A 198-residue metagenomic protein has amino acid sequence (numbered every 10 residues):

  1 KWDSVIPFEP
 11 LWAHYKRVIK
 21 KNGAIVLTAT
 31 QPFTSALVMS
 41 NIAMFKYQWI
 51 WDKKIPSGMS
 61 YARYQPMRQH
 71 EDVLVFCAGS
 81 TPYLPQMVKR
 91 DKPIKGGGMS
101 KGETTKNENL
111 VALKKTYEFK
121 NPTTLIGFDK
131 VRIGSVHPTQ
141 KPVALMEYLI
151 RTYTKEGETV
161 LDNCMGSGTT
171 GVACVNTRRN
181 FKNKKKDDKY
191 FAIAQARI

Functional and structural regions predicted by a protein language model:
K1-I193: Core catalytic lobe of class I
Q195-I198: Short, conserved SAM-binding/catalytic segment of Class I S-adenosyl-L-methionine-dependent methyltransferases
